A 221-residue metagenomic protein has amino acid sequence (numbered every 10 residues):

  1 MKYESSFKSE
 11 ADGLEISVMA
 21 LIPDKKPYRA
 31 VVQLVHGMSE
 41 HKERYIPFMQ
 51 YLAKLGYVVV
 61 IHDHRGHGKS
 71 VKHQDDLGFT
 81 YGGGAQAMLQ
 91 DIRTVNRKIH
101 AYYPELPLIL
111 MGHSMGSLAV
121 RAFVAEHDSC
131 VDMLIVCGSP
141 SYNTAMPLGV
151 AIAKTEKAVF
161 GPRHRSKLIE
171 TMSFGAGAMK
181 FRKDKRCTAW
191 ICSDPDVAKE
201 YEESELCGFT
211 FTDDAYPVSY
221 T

Functional and structural regions predicted by a protein language model:
M1-P23: N-terminal cap/lid segment of alpha/beta-hydrolase-fold proteins
G37-E40: Active-site glycine-rich loops that stabilize anionic/oxyanionic intermediates across multiple enzyme folds
M49-Q74: Conserved alpha/beta-hydrolase
Y81-H100: Alpha/beta-hydrolase active-site loop
Y103-S114: Alpha/beta-hydrolase fold nucleophile elbow
G112-A122: Glycine-rich nucleophile elbow surrounding the catalytic serine of serine-hydrolase chemistry
V120-L206: Alpha/beta-hydrolase-fold enzymes
T221: Conserved small/polar residues in nucleotide/adenosyl-binding loops
